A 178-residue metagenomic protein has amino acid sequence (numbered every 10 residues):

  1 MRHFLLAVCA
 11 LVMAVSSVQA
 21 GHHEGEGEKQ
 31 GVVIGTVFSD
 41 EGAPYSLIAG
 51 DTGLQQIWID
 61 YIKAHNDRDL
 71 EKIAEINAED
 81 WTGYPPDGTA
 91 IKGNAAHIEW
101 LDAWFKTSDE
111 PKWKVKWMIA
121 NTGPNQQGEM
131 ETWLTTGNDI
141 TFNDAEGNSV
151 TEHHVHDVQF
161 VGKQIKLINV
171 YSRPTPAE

Functional and structural regions predicted by a protein language model:
M1-G25: Bacterial Sec-dependent N-terminal signal peptides
G21-E71, E75: Short, low-complexity N-terminal intrinsically disordered segments enriched in polar/charged residues
P44-Y45, D80-K92: A short gly/proline-enriched turn/hairpin at secondary-structure junctions
Y45-S46, A145-E152, E178: A short acidic/glycine-rich loop-to-helix N-cap element
Y61, K72-A74, W81, G93 (+4 more regions): Hydrophobic pocket/interface hotspot
I62-D67, E75-T82, P86, D102-E110: Sec-exported extracytoplasmic/periplasmic mature domains
L101-E146: Surface-exposed, charged secondary-structure patches
T151-E178: Short beta-strand edge/turn micro-motifs at domain boundaries
